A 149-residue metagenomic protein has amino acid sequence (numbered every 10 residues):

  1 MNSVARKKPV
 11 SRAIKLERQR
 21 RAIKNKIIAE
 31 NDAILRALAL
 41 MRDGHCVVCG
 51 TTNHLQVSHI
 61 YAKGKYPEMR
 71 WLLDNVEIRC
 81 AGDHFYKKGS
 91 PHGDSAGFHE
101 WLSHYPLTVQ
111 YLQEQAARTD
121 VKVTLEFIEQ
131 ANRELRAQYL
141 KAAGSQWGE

Functional and structural regions predicted by a protein language model:
M1-I34, T51-N53, L112-E149: A boundary/linker detector
E30-Q56, C80: Short cysteine-rich loop/turn motifs with clustered Cys
H45-V47, Y66-K88: Short beta-strand-alpha-helix junction that forms the catalytic/metal-binding core of metal-dependent nuclease domains
N53-V57, Y86-G89: Short, non-ligating residues that shape and space the ligands of small metal-coordination modules and catalytic
H54-Y66: Short recognition patches in nucleic-acid-associated and regulatory proteins
L73-V76, Y105-L112: Short amphipathic alpha-helical interface segments
K87-H99: Amphipathic alpha-helical "recognition" segments
